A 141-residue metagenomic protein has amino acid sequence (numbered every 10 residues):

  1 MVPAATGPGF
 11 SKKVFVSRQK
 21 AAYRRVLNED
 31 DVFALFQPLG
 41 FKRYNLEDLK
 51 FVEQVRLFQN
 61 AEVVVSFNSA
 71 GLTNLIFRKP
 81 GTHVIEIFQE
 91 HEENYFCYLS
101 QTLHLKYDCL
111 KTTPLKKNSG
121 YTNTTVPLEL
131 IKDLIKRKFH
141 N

Functional and structural regions predicted by a protein language model:
M1-L35, T124-N141: Hydrophobic alpha-helical positions that pack around
R18, I87-Q89, T112: Cofactor-binding loop segments of dinucleotide-utilizing enzymes, especially the Rossmann-like FAD- and NAD(P)+-binding
R43-E47: Active-site donor-binding acidic/aromatic loop of nucleotide-activated sugar and phosphosugar transferases involved
E53: Short acidic active-site motifs
N60-H104: A donor-sugar binding/catalytic signature common to diverse glycosyltransferases and related nucleotide-sugar
L99-N141: Leloir-type glycosyltransferase catalytic cores
